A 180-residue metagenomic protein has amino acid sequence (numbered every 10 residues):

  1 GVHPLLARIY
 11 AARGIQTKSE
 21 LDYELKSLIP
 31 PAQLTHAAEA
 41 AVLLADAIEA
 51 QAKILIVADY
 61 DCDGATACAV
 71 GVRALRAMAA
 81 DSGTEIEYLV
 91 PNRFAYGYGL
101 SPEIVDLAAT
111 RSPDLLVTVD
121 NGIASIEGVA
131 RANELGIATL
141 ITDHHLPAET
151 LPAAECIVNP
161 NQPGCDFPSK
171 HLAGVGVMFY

Functional and structural regions predicted by a protein language model:
G1-Y180: Replace "Mg2+/Mn2+-dependent" with "divalent metal-dependent
